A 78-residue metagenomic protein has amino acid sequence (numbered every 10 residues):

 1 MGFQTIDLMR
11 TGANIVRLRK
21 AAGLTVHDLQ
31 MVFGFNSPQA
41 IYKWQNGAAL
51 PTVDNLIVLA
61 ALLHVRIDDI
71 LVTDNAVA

Functional and structural regions predicted by a protein language model:
M1-A21: A short, Lys/Arg-rich alpha-helix, primarily the initiator
M1-T5, A61, L71-A78: Short, charged recognition helix plus adjacent turn of helix-turn-helix-like nucleic-acid-binding domains
V16, H27, I57: Residues within the helices of the helix-turn-helix
R19, Q30, A60: The alpha-helix within a helix-turn-helix
G23-K43: Short alpha-helical DNA-recognition segment
W44-Q45, N55, D74: DNA major-groove recognition helix of helix-turn-helix
D54-D69: DNA major-groove recognition helix of helix-turn-helix/homeodomain DNA-binding modules
